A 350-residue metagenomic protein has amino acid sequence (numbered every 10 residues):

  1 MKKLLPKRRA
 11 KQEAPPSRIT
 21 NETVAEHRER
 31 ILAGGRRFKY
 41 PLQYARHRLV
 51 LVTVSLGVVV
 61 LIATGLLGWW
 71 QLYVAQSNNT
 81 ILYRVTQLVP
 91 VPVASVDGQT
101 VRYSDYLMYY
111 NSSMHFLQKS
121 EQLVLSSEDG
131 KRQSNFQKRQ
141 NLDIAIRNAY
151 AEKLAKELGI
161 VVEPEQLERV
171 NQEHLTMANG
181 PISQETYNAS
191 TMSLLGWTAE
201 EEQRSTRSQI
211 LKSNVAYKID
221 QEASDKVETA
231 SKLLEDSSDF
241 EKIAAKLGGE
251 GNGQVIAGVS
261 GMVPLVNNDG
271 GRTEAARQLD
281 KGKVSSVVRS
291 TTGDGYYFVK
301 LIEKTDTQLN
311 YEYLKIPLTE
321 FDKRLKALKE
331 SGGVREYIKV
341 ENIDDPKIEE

Functional and structural regions predicted by a protein language model:
M1-R132, Q278-K281, E330-E350: Short, low-structural-confidence N-terminal segments
L67-Q71, S77, Q87-P92, Q99 (+10 more regions): Low-complexity segments enriched in small/polar residues
T80-W197: N-terminal targeting/tethering segments
N111-Q118, D143-E163, Q172-G180, M192 (+9 more regions): Sec-exported extracytoplasmic/periplasmic mature domains
Q166-L175, G249, V255-M262, I343: Short linear loop/turn motifs
T186-Y217, K246, N268-K315: Proteostasis/folding factors centered on peptidyl-prolyl cis-trans isomerases
L233-E274, E303-N310: Peptidyl-prolyl cis-trans isomerase
T292, K304-Q308, L314-E350: Extracellularly exposed regions in secreted/surface proteins, prominently low-complexity, repeat-rich
